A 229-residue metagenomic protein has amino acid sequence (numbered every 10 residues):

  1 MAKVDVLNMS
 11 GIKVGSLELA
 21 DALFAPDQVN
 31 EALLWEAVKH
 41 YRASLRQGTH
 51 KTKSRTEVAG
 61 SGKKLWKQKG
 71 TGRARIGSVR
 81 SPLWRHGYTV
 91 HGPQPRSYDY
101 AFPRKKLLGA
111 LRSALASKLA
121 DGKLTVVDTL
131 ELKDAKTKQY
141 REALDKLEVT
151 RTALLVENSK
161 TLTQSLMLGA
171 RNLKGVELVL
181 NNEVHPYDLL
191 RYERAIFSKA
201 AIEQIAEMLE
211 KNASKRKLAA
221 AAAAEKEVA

Functional and structural regions predicted by a protein language model:
M1-Q47, P93-A229: Extended polybasic, low-complexity segments that bind anionic RNA or targeting/receptor surfaces
T52-H91: Glycine/serine-rich anion-binding loops at beta->alpha junctions that coordinate negatively charged ligand groups
